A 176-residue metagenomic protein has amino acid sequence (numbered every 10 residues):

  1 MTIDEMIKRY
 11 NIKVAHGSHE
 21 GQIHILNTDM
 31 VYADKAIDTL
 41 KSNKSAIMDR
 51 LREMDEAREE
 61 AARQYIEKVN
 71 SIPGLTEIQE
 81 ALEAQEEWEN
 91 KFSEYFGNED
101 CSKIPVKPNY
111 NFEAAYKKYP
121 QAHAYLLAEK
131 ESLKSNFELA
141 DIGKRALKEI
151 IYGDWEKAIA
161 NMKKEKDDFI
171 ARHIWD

Functional and structural regions predicted by a protein language model:
T2-M6, A15-Q22, Y32, T39 (+1 more regions): Phosphate/adenylate-binding glycine loop and adjacent helical scaffold
I25-T28: Short beta-strand-to-loop capping motifs
